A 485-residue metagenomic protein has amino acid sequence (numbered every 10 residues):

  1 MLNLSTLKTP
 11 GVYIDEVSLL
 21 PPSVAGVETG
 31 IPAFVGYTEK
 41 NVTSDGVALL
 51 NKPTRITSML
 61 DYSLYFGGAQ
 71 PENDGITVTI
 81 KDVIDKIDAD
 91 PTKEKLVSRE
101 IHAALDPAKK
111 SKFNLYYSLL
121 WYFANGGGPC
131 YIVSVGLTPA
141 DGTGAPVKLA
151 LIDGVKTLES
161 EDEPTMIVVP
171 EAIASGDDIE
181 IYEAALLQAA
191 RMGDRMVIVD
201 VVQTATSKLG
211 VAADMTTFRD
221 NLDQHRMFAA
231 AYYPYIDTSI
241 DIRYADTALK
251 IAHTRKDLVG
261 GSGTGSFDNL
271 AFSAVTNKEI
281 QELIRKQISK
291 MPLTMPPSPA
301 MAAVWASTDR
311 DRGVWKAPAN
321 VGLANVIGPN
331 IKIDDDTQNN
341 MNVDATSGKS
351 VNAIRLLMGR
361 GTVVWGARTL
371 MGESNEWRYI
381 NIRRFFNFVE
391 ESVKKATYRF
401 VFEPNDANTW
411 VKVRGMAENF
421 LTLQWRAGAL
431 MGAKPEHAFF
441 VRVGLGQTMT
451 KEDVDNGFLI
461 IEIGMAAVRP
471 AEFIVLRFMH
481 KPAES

Functional and structural regions predicted by a protein language model:
M1-Y131, D153, E159-I173, L187-S485: Structured, hydrophobic secondary-structure cores that serve as assembly/anchoring elements
G136-K156: A short, well-structured beta->alpha microelement
P139, I173-S175: Solvent-exposed loop/turn segments at secondary-structure junctions within structured extracellular/periplasmic domains
Y182-L186: Extracytoplasmic, non-cytosolic globular domains
